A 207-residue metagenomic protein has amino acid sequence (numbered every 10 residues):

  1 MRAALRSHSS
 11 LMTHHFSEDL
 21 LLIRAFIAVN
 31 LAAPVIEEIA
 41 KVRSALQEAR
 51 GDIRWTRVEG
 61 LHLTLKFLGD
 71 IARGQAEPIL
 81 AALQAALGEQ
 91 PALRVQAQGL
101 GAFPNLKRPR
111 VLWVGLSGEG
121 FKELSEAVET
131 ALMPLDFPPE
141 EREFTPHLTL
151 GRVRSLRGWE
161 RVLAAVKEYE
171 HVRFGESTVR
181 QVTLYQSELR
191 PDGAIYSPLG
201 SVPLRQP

Functional and structural regions predicted by a protein language model:
M1-D19: Intrinsic disorder/low-complexity segments
H14-P207: Histidine-dependent nucleotide/RNA phosphoesterase domain, centered on the 2H-phosphoesterase fold with its duplicated
